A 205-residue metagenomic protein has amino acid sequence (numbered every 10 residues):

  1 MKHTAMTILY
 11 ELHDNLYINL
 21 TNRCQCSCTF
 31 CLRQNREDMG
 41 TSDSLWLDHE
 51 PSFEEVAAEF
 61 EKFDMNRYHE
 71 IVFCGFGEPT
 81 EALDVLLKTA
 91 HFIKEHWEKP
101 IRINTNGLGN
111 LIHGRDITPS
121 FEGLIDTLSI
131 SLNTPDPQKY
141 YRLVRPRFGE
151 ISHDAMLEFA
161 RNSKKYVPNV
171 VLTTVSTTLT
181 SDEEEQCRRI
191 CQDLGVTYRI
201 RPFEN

Functional and structural regions predicted by a protein language model:
H3-A5, A57-F60, G114-T118: A generic local structural motif
A5-S52: Canonical Radical SAM [4Fe-4S] cluster-binding loop centered on the CxxxCxxC motif and its immediate flanking residues
Y17, V72-C74, R102: Short, conserved beta-strand segments within well-ordered enzyme catalytic domains that often line or immediately flank
Q34, C74, S131: Conserved residues at the C-terminal ends of beta-strands
N35-T41, R67-I71, D136-Y140: Short, basic/glycine-rich phosphate-binding loops at helix/coil junctions that contact nucleotide phosphates
P51-F76: Short Fe-S-cluster ligation motifs
P79-N205: Conserved AdoMet/S-adenosylmethionine-binding subsite of the radical SAM
